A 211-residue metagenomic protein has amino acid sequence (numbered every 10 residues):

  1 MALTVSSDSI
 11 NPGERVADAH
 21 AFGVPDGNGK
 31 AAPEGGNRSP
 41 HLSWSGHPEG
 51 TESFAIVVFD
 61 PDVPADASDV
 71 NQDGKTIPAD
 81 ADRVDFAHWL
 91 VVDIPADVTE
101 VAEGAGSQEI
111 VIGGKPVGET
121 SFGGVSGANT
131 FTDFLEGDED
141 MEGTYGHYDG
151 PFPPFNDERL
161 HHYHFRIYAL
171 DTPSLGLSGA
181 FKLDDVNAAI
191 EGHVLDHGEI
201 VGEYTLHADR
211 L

Functional and structural regions predicted by a protein language model:
M1-L211: N-terminus-centered regions that define maturation/targeting leaders and the start of the first functional domain
